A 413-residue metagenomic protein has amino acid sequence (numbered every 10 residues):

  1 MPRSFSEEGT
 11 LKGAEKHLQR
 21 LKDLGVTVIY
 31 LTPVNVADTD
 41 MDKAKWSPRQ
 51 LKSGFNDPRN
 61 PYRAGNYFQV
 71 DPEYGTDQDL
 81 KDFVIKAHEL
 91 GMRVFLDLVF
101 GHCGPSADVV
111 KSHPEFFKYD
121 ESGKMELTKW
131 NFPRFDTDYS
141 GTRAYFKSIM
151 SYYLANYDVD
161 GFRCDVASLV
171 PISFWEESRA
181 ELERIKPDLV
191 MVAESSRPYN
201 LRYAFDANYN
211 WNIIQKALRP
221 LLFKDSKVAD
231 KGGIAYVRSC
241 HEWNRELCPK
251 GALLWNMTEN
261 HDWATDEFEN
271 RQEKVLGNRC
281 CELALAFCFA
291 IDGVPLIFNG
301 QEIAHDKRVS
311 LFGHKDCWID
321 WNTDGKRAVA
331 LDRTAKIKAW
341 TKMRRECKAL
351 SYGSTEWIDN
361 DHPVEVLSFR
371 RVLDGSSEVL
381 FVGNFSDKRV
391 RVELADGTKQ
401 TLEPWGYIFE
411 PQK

Functional and structural regions predicted by a protein language model:
M1-V28, P33-Y157, E177-K186, R202: Substrate-binding/active-site clefts of carbohydrate-active enzymes
T10-G13, G75-D79, G141-F146, V170 (+4 more regions): Soluble or luminal CAZymes and related metallo-dependent hydrolases
I29-L31, V94-L96, F162, M191-A193 (+2 more regions): Hydrophobic faces of well-ordered beta-strands that scaffold small-molecule active sites in alpha/beta enzyme cores
Y30-M41, L98-A107, D165-P171, E194-Y199 (+2 more regions): Short, solvent-exposed turn/loop segments enriched in Gly/Ser/Thr/Pro and often Arg
A44-W46, D108-S112, E176-A180, F205-N208 (+3 more regions): Short, glycine/charged-enriched secondary-structure capping and boundary segments
S151, A155, D160, D165-L254 (+5 more regions): Active-site-proximal helices and loops of the catalytic beta/alpha 8
R238-C240, C248-E393, G397-I408: Loop/helix patches that line or flank the sugar-binding groove of alpha-linked glycan CAZymes
F409-K413: Short beta-strand-to-coil "C-cap" segments at the C-terminal boundary of structured domains/repeats, marking
